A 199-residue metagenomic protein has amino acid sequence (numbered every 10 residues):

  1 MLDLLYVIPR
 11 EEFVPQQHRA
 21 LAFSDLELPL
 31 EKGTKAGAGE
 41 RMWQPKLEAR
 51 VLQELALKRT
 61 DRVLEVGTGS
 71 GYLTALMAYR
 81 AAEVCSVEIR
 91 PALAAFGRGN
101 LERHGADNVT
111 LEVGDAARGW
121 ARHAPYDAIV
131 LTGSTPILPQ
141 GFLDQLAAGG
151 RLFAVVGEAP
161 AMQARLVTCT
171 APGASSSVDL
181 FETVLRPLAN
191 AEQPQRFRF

Functional and structural regions predicted by a protein language model:
M1-L64, Y72-A75, R80, L93-R103 (+3 more regions): Class I SAM-dependent transferase core
L52, A56-S175: Conserved nucleotide-cofactor-binding alpha/beta core module
